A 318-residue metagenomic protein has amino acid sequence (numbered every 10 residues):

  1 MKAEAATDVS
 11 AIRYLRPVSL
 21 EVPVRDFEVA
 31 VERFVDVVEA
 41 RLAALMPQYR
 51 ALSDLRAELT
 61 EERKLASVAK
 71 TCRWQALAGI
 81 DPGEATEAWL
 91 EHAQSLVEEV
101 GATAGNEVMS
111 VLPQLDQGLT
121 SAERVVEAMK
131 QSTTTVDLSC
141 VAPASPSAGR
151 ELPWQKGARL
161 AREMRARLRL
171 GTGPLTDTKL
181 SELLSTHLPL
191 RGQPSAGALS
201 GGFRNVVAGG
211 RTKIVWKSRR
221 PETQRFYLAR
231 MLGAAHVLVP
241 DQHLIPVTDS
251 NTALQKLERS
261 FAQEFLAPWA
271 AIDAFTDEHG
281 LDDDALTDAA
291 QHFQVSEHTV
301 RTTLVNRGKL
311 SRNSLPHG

Functional and structural regions predicted by a protein language model:
M1-G318: Short juxta-domain linker segments that transition from a proline/glycine-rich, charged coil into a short amphipathic
